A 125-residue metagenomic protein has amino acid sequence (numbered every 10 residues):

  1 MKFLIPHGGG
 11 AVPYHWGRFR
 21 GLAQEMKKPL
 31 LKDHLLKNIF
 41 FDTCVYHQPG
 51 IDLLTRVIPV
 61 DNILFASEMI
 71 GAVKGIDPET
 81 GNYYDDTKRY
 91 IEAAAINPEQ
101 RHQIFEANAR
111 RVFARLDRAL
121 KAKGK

Functional and structural regions predicted by a protein language model:
M1-L64, A119-K125: Catalytic pocket-lining loop regions of alpha/beta-barrel enzymes, especially the amidohydrolase/enolase/GH5 lineages
H7, F41, E68, R101 (+1 more regions): Divalent metal-coordination and catalytic microenvironments
L35-K37, M69-V73: Short, local alpha-helical segments
L53, I58-N62, G71-K125: Mid-to-C-terminal alpha-helical segments outside catalytic/metal-binding sites
